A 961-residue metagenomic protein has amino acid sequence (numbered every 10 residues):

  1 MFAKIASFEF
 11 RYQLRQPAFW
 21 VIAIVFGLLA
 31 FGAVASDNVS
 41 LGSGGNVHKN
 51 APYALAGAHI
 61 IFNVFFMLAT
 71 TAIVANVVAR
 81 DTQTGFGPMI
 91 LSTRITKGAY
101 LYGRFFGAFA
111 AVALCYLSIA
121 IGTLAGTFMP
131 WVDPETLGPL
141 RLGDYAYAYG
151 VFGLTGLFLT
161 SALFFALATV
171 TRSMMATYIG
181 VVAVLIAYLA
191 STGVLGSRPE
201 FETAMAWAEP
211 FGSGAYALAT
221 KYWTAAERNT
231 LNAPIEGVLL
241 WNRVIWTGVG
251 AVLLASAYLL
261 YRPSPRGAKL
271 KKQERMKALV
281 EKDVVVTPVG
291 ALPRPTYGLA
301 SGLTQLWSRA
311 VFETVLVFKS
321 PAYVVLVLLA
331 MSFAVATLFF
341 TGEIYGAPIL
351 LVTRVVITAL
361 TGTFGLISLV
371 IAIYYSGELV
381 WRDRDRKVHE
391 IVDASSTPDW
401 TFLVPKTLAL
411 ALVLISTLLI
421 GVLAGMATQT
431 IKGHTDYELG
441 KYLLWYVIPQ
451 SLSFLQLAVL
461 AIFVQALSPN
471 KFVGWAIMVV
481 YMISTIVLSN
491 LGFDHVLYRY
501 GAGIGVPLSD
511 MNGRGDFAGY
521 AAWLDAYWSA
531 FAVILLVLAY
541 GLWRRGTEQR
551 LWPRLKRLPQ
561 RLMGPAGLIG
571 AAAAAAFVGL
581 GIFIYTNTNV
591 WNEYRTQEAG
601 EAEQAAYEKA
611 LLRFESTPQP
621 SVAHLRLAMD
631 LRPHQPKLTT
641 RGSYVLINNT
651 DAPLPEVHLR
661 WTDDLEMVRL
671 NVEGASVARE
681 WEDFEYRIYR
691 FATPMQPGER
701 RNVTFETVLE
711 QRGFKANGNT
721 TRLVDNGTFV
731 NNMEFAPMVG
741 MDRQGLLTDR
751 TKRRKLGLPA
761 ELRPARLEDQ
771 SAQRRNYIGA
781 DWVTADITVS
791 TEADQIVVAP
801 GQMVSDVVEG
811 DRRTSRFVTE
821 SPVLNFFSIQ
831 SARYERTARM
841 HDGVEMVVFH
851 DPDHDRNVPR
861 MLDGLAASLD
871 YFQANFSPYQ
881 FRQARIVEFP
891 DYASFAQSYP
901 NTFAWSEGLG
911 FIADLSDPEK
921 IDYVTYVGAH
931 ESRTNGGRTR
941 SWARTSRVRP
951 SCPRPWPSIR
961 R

Functional and structural regions predicted by a protein language model:
M1-T82, F105, F109, I121 (+5 more regions): Hydrophobic alpha-helical transmembrane segments
K4, L14-R15, N76-A111, G377-V413: Helix-loop-helix units of permease transmembrane domains in multi-pass membrane transporters, especially ABC
A30-L68, A72, Y102-M174, L338-G342 (+3 more regions): Secretory targeting signals
S36-K49, V132-L137, M175-L260, G267-A268 (+3 more regions): Terminal transmembrane helical anchor/hairpin motif
P52-Y53, F340-G377, W381, H389 (+6 more regions): Juxtacatalytic substrate-recognition/specificity segment
A566-P636, L747-P759, R775-G779: N-terminal, polar/Ser/Thr-rich
A599-A610, E706-F827, S831-R833: Extended, low-hydrophobicity, Ser/Thr/Pro/Gly-biased non-transmembrane segments
P653-L654, D664-N726, Q773-Y777: A surface-exposed beta-strand-loop module
